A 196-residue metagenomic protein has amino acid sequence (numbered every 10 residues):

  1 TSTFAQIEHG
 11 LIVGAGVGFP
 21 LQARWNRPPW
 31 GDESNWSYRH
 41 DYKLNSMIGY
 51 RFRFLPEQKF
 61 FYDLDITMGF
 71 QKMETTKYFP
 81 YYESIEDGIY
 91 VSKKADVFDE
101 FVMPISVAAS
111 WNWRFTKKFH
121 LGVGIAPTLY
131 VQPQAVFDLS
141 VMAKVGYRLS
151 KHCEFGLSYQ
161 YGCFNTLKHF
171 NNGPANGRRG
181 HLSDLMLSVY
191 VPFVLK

Functional and structural regions predicted by a protein language model:
I7, H40-I48, F60, D99-I105 (+2 more regions): Residues that define the transmembrane beta-barrel architecture of outer-membrane proteins
H9-A15, Y62-I66, V107, L121-I125 (+3 more regions): Membrane-embedded beta-strand positions of outer-membrane beta-barrel proteins
I12, G16, Y147-R148, R179-K196: Outer-membrane beta-barrel "beta-signal"
A15-L21, F52, M68-E74, W113 (+3 more regions): Transmembrane beta-strands of outer-membrane beta-barrel pores
G18-M47, K168: Surface-exposed strand-loop-strand hairpins of Gram-negative outer-membrane beta-barrel proteins
G31-Y38, V91-V97, L129-Q132, N171-G177: Extracellular loop and loop/strand-boundary signature of outer-membrane beta-barrel proteins
G49-L55, S110-N112, K144-R148, S188-P192: Transmembrane beta-barrel domains of outer membrane proteins
Q58-Y62, K117-L121, K151-L157, C163 (+1 more regions): Repeated loop/turn-to-beta-strand initiation elements of outer-membrane beta-barrel proteins
